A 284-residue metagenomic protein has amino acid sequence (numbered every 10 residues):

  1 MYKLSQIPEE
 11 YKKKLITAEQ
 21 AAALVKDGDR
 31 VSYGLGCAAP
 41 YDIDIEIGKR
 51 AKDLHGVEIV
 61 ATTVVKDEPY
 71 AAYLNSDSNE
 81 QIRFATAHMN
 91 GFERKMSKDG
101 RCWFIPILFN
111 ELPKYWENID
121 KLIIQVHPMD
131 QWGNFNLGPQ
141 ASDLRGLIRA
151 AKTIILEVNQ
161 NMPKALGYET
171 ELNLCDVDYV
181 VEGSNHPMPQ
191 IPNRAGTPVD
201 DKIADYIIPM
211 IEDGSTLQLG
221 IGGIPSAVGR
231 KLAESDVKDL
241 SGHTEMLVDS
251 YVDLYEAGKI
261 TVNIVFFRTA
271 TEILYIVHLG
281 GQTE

Functional and structural regions predicted by a protein language model:
M1-E284: Conserved alpha/beta enzyme-core scaffold
